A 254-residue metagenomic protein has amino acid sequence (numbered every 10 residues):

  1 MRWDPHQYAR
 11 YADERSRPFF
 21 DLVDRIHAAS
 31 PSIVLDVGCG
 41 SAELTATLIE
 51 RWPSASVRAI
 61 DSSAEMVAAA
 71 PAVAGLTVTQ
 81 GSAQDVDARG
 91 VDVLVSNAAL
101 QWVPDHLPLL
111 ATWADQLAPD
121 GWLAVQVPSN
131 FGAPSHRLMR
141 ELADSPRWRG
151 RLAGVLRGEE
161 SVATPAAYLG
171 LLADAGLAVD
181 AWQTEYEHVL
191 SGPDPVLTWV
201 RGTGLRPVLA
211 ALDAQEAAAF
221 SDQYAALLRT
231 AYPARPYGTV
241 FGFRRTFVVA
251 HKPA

Functional and structural regions predicted by a protein language model:
M1-A29, E43-T47, M66-A69, R140: Conserved class I S-adenosyl-L-methionine
H27, P53, P71, P104 (+1 more regions): Short conserved AdoMet
I33-V86: Class I SAM-dependent methyltransferase SAM/SAH-binding core
S41-E43, E159-A254: Conserved Class I S-adenosyl-L-methionine
Q84-L94: A short acidic, Gly/Pro-enriched loop at the edge of an enzyme's catalytic core that lines a small-molecule cofactor
V93-L107, S129: A short SAM/SAH-binding and catalytic strip from SAM-dependent methyltransferases
L107-W122: A short glycine-rich, Lys/Arg-flanked "PGG" loop and its adjoining helix->strand segment in the class I
W122-R149: Conserved class I S-adenosyl-L-methionine
